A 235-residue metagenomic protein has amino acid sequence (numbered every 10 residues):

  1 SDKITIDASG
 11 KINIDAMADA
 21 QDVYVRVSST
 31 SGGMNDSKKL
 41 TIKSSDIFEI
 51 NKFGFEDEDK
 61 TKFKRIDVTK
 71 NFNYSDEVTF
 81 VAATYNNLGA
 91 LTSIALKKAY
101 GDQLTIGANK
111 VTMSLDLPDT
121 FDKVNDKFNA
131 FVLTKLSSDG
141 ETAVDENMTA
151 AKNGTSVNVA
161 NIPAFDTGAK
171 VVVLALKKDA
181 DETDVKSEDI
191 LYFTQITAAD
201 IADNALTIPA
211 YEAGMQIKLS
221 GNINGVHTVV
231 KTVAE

Functional and structural regions predicted by a protein language model:
S1-G10: Low-complexity "stalk/linker" and mucin-like segments enriched in Ser/Thr/Pro/Ala/Gly
D2-K3, S93-T105, K186-I201: Solvent-exposed serine/threonine-rich low-complexity stretches and specific carbohydrate-binding patches
I14, K64-F72, V157-A164: Aromatic/hydrophobic beta-strand junction motif of beta-rich domains
D15-Q21, Y74, L117-V124, T207-M215: Surface-exposed, short loops/turns at beta-strand junctions within beta-sandwich domains
A20-S31: A short beta-strand micro-motif common to beta-rich folds, especially ectodomain repeats
V27-S29, V132, A175, G221: Conserved structural position at the C-terminal beta-strand of extracellular beta-sandwich adhesion modules
T30-S37, S138-V144, I223-V229: Short, exposed coil/turn segments at beta-strand boundaries within extracellular/luminal domains
D36-S44: C-terminal edge beta-strand
